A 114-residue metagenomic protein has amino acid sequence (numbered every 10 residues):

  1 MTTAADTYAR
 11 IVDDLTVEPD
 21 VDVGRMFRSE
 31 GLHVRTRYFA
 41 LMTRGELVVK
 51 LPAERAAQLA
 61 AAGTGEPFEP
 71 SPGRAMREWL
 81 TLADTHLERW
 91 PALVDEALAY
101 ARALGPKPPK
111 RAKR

Functional and structural regions predicted by a protein language model:
M1-R114: Charge-dense, helix-prone N-terminal extensions
